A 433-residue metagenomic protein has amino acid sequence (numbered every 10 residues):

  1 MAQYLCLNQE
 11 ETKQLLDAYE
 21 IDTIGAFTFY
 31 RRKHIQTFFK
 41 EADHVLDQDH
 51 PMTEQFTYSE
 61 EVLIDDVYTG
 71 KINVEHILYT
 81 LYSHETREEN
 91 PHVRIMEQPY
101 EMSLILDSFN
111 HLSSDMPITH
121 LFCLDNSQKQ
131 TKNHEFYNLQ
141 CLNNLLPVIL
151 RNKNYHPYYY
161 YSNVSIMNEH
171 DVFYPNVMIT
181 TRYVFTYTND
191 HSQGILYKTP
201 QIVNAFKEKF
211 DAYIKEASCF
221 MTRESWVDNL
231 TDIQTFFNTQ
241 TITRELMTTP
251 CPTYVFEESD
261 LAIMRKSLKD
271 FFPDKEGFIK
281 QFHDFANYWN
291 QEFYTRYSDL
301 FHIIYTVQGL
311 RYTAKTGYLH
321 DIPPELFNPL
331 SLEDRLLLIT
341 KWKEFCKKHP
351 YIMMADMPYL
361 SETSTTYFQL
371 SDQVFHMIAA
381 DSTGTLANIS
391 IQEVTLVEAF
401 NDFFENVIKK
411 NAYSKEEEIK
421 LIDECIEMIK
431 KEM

Functional and structural regions predicted by a protein language model:
M1, L5-Q9, L15, Q201-F206 (+1 more regions): Generic hydrophobic secondary-structure signal
M1-N8, Y19, V177, D321-I322 (+1 more regions): Aromatic-residue detector
Q3-T53: Short amphipathic recognition helices of helix-turn-helix/homeodomain-type DNA-binding modules
F38-E75: The feature captures two recurrent sequence modes
I64-E417, L421-C425, I429-K430: Hydrophobic protein-protein interaction segments
